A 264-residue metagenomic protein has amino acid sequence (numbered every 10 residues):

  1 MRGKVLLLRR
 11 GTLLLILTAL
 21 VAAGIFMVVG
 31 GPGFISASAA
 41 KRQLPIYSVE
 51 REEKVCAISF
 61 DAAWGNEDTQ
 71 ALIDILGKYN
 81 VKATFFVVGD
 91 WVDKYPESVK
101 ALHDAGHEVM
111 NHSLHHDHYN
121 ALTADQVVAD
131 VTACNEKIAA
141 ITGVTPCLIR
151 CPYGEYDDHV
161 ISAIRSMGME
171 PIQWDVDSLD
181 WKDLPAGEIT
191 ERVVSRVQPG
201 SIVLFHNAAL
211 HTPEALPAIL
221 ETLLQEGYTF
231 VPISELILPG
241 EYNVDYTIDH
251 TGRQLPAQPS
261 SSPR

Functional and structural regions predicted by a protein language model:
M1, M27, M110, M167-M169: Detector for methionine-enriched segments
M1-S59, D74-T84, Q198-R264: Terminal accessory/targeting
F34-L122, Q126-A140, V144, L238: Active-site beta->alpha N-cap acidic-glycine motif
A71, D93, D104, D117-G252: Catalytic domains of cell-wall/extracellular-matrix polysaccharide-remodeling enzymes, centered on de-N-acetylation
